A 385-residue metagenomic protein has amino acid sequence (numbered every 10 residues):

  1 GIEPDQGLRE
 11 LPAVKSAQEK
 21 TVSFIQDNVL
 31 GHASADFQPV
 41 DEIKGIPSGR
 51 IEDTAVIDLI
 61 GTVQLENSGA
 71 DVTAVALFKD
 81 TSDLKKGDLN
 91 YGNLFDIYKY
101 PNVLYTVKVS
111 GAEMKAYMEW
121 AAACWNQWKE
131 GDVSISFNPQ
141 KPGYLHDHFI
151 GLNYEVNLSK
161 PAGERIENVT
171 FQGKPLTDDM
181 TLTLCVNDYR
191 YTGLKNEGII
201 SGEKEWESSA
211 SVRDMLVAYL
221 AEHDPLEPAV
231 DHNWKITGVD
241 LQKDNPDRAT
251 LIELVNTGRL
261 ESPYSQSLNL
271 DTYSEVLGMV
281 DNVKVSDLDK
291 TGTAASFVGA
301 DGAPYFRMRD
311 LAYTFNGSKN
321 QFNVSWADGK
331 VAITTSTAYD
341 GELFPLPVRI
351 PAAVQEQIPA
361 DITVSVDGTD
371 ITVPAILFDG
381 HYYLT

Functional and structural regions predicted by a protein language model:
G1-N28, W125-N126: Active-site-adjacent helix-turn-beta-strand microarchitecture at beta-sheet edges that either contains or buttresses
G1-R9, P161-G173, A303, L384: Short, well-ordered strand-loop elements centered on a beta-strand within folded domains, enriched for acidic residues
F24-D53: Glycine-rich phosphate/diphosphate-binding loops and the adjacent beta-loop-alpha structural elements that coordinate
S34, P39, L226-P228, K319-N323: Short secondary-structure junctions
F37-D41, G45-S48, W234-T237, V331-T335: Generic detector of short, aliphatic-rich beta-strand segments that form the cores of beta-sheets in diverse domain
G45-E52, N102-Y105, I200-E205, A294-D301 (+1 more regions): Second-shell loop/turn segments in exported
T54, D58-L277: Feature captures C-terminal
S274-T385: Primary recognition of N-terminal secretory signal peptides and signal-anchoring hydrophobic helices
